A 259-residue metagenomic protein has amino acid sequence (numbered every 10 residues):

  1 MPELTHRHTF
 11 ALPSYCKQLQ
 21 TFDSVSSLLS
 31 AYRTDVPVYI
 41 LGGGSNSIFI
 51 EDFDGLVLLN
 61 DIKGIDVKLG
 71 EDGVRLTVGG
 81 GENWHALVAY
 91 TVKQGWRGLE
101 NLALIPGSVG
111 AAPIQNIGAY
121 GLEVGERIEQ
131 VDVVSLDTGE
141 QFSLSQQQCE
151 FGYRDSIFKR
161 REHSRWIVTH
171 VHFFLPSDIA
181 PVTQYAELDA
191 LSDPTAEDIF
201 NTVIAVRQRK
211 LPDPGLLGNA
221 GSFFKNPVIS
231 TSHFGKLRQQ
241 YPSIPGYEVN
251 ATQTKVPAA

Functional and structural regions predicted by a protein language model:
M1-V131, S135-D137: Anion-binding (especially nucleotide phosphate/pyrophosphate-binding) glycine-rich loop and adjoining beta-alpha core
P2-L12, S47, Q141-A259: Phosphate/pyrophosphate- and phosphate-bearing ligand-binding catalytic cores of soluble enzymes
